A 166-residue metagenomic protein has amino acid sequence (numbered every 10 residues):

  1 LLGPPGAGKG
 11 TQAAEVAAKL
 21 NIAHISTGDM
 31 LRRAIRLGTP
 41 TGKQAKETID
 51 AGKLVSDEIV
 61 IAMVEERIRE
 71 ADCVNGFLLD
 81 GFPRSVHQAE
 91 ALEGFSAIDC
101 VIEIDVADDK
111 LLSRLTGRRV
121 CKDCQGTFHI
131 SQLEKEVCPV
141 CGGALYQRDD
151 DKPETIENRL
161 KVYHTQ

Functional and structural regions predicted by a protein language model:
L1-Q166: Glycine-rich phosphate-binding loop of ATP-dependent small-molecule kinases
